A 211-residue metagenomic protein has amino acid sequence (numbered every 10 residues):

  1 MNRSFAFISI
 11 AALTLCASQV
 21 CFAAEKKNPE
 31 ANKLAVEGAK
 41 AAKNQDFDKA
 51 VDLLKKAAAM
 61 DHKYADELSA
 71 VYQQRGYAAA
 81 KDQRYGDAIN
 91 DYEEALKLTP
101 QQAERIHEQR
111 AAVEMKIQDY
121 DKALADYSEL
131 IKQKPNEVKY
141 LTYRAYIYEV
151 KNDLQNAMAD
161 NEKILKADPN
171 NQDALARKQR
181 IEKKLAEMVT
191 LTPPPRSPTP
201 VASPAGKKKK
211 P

Functional and structural regions predicted by a protein language model:
K26-K27, A159-P211: Terminal, low-structured helical/coil segments at or just beyond the last alpha-helical repeat
A31, A65-S69, A103-R105, V138-K139 (+1 more regions): Helix-start (N-cap) detector for alpha-helical repeat units in TPR-like alpha-solenoids, especially tetratricopeptide
A35, A42, Q73, A80 (+3 more regions): Position-specific recognition of the canonical hydrophobic site in helix A of tetratricopeptide repeat
A57, D61, E94-L96, E129-L130 (+1 more regions): Canonical positions in the second alpha-helix
E67-Q74, E108-Q109, Y143, R177: Canonical tetratricopeptide repeat
